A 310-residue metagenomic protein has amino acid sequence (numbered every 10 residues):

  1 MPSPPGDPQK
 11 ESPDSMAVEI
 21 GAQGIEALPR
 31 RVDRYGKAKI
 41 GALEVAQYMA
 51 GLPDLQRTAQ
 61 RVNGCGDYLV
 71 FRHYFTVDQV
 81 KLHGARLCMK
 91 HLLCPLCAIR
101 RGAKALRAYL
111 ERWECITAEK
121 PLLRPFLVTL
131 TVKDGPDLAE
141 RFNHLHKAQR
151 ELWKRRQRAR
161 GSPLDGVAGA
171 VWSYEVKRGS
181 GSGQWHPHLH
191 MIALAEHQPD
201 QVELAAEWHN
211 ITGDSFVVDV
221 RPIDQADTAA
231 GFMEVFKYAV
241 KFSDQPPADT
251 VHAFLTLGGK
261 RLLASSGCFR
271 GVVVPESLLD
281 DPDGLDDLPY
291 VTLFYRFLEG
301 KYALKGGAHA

Functional and structural regions predicted by a protein language model:
M1-W185, A195-A310: Right-hand nucleic-acid polymerase module
M191: Cys/His-coordinated zinc-finger cores
